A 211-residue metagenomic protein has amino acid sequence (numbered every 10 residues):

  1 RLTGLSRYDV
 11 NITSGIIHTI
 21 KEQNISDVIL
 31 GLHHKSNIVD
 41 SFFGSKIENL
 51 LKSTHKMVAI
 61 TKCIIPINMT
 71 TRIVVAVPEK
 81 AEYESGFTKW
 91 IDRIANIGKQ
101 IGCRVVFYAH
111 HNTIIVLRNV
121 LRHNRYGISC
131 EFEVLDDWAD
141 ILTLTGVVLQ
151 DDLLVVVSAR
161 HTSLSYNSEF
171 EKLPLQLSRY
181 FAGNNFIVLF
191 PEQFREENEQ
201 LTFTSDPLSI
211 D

Functional and structural regions predicted by a protein language model:
R1-R7: Membrane-proximal soluble helical/coiled-coil segments that couple transmembrane anchors to catalytic or regulatory
R7-S14: Charged docking surfaces used in two-component/phosphorelay signaling
G15, T19, L144-V147: CheY-like receiver
K21, S26-W138, L149-L153, A159-D211: Intrinsically disordered or low-complexity boundary/linker segments at protein termini and domain junctions
W138-L144: Short acidic low-complexity segments
